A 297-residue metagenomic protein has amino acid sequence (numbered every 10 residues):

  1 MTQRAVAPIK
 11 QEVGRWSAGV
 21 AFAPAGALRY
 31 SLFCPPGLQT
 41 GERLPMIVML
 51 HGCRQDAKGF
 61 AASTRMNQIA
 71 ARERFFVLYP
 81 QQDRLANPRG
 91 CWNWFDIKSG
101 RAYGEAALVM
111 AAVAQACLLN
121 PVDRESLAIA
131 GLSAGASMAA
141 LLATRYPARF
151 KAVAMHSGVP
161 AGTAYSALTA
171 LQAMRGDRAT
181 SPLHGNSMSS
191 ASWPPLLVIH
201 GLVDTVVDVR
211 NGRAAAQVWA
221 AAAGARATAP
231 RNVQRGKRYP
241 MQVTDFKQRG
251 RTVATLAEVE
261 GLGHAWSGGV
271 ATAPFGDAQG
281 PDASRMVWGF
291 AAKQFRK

Functional and structural regions predicted by a protein language model:
M1-M46, K58-T64, R72, F76 (+8 more regions): A domain-start/cap signature at the N-terminus of enzymes
L44, G52-D56, L262: Active-site glycine-rich loops that stabilize anionic/oxyanionic intermediates across multiple enzyme folds
M49-G52, Y79, V198, E258: Structural cue for short, hydrophobic secondary-structure segments
Q81-G104: Cap/lid segment of the alpha/beta-hydrolase catalytic domain
K98-N120, L141: Alpha/beta-hydrolase active-site loop
A136-A148: Short glycine-enriched nucleophile-adjacent loop and the immediately C-terminal alpha-helix near the catalytic center
R149-T163: A conserved short beta-strand
V198-H200, D204: Short beta-strand/loop motif that positions the catalytic acidic residue of the alpha/beta-hydrolase fold
